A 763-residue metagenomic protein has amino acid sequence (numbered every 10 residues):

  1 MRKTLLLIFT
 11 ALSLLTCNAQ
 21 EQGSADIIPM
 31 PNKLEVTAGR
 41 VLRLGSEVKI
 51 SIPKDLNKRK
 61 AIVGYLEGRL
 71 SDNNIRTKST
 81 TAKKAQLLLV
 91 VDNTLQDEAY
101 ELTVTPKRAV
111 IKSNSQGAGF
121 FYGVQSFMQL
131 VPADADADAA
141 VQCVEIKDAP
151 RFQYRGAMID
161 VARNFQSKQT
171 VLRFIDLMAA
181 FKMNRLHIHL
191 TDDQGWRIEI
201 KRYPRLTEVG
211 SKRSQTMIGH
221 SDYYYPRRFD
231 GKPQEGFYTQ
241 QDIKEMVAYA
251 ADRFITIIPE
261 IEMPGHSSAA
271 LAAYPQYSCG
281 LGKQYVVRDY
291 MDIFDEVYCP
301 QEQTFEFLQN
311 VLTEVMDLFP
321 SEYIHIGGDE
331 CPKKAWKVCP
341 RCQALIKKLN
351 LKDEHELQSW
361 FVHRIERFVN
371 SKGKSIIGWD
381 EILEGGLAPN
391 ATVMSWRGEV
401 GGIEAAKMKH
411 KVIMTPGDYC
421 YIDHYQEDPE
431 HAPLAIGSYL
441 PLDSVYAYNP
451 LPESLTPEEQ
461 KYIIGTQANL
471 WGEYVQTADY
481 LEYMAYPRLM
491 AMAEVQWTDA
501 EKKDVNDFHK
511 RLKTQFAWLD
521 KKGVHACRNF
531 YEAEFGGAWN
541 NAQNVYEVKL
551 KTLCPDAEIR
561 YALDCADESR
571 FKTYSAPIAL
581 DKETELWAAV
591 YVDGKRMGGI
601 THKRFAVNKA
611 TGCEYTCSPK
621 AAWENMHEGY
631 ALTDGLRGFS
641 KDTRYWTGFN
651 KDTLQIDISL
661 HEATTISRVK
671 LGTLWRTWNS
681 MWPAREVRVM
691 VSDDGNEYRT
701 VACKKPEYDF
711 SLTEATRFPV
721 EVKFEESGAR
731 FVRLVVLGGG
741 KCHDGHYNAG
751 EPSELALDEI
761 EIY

Functional and structural regions predicted by a protein language model:
M1-A25: Bacterial Sec-dependent N-terminal signal peptides
Q20-Y154, Y480, Q496-W518, K522: Contiguous, structured surface segment used for ligand recognition
S51, D499, K503-I658, T665 (+2 more regions): Short, compositionally stereotyped local motifs that mark structural "simplifiers"
L95-Y323, R364, F368, Q467-G472: Feature activates predominantly on carbohydrate-active enzymes
R288-D289, F294-P389, W396-E404: Active-site neighborhood of glycoside hydrolase catalytic domains
I376-A391, R397-E547: Flexible, acidic glycine-rich loops studded with aromatic residues
F639-A702, T716-Y763: Aromatic, loop-rich ligand-recognition surfaces of beta-strand-rich domains
T700-F710: Solvent-exposed serine/threonine-rich low-complexity stretches and specific carbohydrate-binding patches
